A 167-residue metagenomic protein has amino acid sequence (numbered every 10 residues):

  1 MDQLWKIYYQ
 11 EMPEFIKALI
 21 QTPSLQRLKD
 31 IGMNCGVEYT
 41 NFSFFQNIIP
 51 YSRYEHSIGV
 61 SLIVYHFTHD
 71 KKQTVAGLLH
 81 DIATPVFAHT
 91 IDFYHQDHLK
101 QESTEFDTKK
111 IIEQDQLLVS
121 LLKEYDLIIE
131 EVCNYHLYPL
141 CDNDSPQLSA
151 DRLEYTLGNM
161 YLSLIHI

Functional and structural regions predicted by a protein language model:
Y9-G32: N- or domain-start disorder-to-order transition segments that initiate the globular core
C35-T74: Alpha-helical phosphate/pyrophosphate-handling elements in metalloenzyme active cores
F45-I58, Q96-D107, D142-D144: Active-site metal-coordination segments of metallo-dependent hydrolases
V60, H80, L153: Divalent metal-coordination and catalytic microenvironments
V60-V64, Q101-Q116: An active-site-proximal "capping" alpha-helix that borders the catalytic cofactor pocket
H69-I82, N134: Alpha-helical scaffolds flanking conserved acidic
I82-L99: Catalytic Zn2+-binding segment of zinc metalloproteases
I165-I167: Conserved small/polar residues in nucleotide/adenosyl-binding loops
